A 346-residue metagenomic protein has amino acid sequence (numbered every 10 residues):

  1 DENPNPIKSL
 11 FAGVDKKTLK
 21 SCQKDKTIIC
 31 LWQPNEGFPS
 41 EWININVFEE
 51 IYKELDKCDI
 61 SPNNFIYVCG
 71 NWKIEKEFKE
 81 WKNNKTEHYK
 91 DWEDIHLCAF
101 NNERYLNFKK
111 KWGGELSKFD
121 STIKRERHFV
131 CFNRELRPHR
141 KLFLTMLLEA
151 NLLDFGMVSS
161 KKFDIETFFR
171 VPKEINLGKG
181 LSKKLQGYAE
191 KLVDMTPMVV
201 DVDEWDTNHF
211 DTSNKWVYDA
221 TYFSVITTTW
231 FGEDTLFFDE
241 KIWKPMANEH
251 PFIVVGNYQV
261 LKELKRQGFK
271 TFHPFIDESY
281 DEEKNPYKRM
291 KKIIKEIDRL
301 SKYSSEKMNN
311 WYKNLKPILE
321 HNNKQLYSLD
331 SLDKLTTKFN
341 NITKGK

Functional and structural regions predicted by a protein language model:
D1-V225, G232-K346: Pol beta-like nucleotidyltransferase catalytic core
